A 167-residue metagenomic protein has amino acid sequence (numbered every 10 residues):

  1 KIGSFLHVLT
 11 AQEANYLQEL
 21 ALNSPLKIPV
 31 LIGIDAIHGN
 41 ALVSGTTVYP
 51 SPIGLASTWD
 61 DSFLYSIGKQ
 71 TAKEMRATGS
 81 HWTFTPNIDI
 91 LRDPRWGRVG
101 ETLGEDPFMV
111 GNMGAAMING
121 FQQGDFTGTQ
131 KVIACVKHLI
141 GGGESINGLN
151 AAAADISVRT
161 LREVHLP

Functional and structural regions predicted by a protein language model:
K1-P167: Glycoside hydrolase catalytic-domain context in secreted enzymes
